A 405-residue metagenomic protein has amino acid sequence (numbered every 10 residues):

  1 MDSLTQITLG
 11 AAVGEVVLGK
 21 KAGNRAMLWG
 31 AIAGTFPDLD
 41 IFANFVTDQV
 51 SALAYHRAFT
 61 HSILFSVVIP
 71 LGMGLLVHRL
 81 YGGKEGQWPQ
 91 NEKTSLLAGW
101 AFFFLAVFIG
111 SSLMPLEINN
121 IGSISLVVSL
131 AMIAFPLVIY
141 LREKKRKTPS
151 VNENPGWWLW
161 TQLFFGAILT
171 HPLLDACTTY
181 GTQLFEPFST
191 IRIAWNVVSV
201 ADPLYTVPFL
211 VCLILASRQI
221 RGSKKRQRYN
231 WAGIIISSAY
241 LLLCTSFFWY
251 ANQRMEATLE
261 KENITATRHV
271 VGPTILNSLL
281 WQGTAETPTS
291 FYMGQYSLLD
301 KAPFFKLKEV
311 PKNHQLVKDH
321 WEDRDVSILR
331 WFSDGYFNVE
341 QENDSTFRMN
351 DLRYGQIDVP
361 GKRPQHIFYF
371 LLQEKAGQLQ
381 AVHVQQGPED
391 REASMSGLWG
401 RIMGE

Functional and structural regions predicted by a protein language model:
M1-P273: N-terminal membrane-targeting hydrophobic helices
T265-R268, I275-E405: Extracytosolic and intramembrane catalytic regions of membrane-associated proteins in envelope/secretory systems
